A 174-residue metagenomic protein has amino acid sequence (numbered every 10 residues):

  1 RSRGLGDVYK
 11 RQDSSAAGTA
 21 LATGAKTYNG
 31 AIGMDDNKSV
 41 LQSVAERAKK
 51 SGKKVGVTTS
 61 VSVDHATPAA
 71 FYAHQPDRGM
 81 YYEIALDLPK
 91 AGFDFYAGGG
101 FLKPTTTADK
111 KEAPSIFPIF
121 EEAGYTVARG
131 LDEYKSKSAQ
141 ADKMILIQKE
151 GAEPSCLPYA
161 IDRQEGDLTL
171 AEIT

Functional and structural regions predicted by a protein language model:
R1-L5, Y9: Single conserved hydrophobic/aromatic residue that forms the stacking wall/gate of nucleotide- or nucleobase-binding
D13, A20-T174: His/Asp/Glu-rich, glycine-adjacent segments that coordinate divalent cations and/or stabilize oxyanion chemistry on
